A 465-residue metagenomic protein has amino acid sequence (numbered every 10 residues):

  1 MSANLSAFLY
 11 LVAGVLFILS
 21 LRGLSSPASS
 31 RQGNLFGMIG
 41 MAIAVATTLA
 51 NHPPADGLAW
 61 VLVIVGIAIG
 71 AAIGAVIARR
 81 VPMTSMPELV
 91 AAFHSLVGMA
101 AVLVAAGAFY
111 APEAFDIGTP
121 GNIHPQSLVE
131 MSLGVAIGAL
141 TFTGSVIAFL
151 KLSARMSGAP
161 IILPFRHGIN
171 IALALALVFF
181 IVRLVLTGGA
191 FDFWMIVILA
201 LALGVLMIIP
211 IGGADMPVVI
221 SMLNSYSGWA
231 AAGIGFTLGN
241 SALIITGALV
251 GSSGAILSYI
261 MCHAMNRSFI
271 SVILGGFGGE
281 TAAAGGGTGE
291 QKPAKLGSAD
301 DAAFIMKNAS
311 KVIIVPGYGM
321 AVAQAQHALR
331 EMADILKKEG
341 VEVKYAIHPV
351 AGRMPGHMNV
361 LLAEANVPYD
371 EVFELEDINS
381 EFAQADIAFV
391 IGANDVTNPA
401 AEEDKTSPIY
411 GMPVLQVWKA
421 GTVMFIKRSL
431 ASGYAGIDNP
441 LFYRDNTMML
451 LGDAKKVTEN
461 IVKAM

Functional and structural regions predicted by a protein language model:
M1-G14, N51-A71, S127-F142, G188-L199: Structural signature of hydrophobic alpha-helical transmembrane segments
G14-F17, F36-T48, L62, G66-G70 (+11 more regions): Alpha-helical transmembrane segments in multi-pass membrane proteins
L16-S29, A71-V90, S145-P160, L203-M216 (+1 more regions): C-terminal ends of transmembrane helices
R31-G40, V63-I64, S85-V97, P160-I171 (+1 more regions): Cytoplasmic-side transmembrane-helix entry/capping segments in multi-pass membrane proteins
T48-I64, V76-S85, V102-P120, T187-G188: Transmembrane alpha-helix boundary signature
G107-G121, L186-F191, V218, S225-I245: Transmembrane helix-loop junctions at the membrane interface of multipass transporters and ion channels
L249-A309: Membrane-interfacial segments at transmembrane helix termini in multi-pass membrane proteins
E290-M465: Structured cytosolic domains appended to multi-pass membrane proteins
